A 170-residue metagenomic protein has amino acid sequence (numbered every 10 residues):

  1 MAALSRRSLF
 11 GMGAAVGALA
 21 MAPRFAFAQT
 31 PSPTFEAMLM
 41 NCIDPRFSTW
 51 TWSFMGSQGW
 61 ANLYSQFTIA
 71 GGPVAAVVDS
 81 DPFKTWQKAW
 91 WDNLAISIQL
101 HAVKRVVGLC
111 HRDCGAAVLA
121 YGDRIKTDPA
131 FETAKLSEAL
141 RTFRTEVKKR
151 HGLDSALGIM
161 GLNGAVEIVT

Functional and structural regions predicted by a protein language model:
M1-V16: N-terminal secretory signal peptides and thylakoid transit peptides that target proteins across membranes
L4, A28-E36, P45-T49, V118-T170: Catalytic cores of secreted/periplasmic or lumenal enzymes
M12-G13, G17, Q29-K84, M160-E167: Short, conserved "active-site rim" segments that organize catalytic pockets and cofactor/ligand binding
T51, W86-N93, A139, F143: Amphipathic alpha-helical interface surfaces
S53-F54, I96, E146: Generic structural signal for isolated residues within well-ordered alpha-helices
Q58, L100-H101, R150: Alpha-helix C-cap/termination motif
N62-T127: Short HxH-centered metal-ligating active-site micro-motif
